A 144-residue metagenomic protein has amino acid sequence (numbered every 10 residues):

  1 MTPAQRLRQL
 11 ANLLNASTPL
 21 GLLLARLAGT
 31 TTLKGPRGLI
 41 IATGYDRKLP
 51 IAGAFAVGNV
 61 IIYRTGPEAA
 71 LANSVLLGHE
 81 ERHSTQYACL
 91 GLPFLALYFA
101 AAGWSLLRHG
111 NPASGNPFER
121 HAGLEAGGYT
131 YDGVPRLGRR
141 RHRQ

Functional and structural regions predicted by a protein language model:
T2-I51, A56, L90, F94-Q144: Metalloprotease/metallohydrolase-associated module, dominated by Zn2+-dependent proteases
I51-A54, I61-L77: Short pre-active-site segment immediately N-terminal to the catalytic Zn-binding motif
G66, Q86-L90: Active-site-proximal flexible loops/turns
E68, E80-E81, E119, E125: Glutamate identity and glutamate-enriched acidic tracts
V75-Y87: Active-site recognition of the HExxH zinc-binding catalytic motif
